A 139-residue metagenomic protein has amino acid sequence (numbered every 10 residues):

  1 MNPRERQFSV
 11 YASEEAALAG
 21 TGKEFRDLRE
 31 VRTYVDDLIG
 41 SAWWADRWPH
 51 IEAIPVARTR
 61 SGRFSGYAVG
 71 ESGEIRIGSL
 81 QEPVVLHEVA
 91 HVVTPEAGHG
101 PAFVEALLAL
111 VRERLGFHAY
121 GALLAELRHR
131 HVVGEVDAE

Functional and structural regions predicted by a protein language model:
M1-I77, E96-E139: Metalloprotease/metallohydrolase-associated module, dominated by Zn2+-dependent proteases
L80: A donor-sugar binding/catalytic signature common to diverse glycosyltransferases and related nucleotide-sugar
P83-P95: Active-site recognition of the HExxH zinc-binding catalytic motif
